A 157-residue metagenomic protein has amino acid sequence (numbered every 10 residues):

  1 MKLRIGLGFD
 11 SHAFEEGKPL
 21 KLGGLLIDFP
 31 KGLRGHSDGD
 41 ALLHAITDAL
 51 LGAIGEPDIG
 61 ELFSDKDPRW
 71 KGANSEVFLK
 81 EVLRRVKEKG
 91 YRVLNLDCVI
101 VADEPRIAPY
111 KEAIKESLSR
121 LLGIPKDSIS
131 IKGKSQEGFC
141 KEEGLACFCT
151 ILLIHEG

Functional and structural regions predicted by a protein language model:
K2-E112, L122: RNase III-family endoribonuclease catalytic core
C98-A102, I131, C149-I151: A structural signal for short, well-ordered beta-strand segments
K115: Generic structural marker for isolated residues within well-ordered, non-membrane alpha-helices of soluble domains
L118: Glycine-rich, mobile lid/loop segments that gate access to catalytic sites or pores
P125-S128: Short acidic capping loops at alpha-helix termini that bridge into adjacent secondary structure
I131-K132, E143: Pyridoxal 5′-phosphate
K134-Q136: Short, ordered loop/turn segments at secondary-structure junctions
G138-G157: C-terminal edge-of-domain segments
